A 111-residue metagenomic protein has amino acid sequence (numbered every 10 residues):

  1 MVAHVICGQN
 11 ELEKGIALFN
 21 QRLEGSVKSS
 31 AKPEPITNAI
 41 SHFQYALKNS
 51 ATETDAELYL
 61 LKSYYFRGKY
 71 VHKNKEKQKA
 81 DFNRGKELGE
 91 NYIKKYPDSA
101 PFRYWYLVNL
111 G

Functional and structural regions predicted by a protein language model:
H4-Y64: N-terminal leader/linker segments that initiate helical-solenoid repeat arrays
E24-V27, G68-K77: Surface-exposed, active-site-proximal loop segments in enzymatic domains
A46, N91-Y92: Canonical positions in the second alpha-helix
A51, P97-D98: Short coil turns that delineate tetratricopeptide repeat
S63, Y70, N109-L110: TPR/TPR-like alpha-solenoid repeats
P101-L110: Extracellular-facing segments of soluble proteins and assemblies that are Gly/Ser/Thr-biased and enriched in aromatics
